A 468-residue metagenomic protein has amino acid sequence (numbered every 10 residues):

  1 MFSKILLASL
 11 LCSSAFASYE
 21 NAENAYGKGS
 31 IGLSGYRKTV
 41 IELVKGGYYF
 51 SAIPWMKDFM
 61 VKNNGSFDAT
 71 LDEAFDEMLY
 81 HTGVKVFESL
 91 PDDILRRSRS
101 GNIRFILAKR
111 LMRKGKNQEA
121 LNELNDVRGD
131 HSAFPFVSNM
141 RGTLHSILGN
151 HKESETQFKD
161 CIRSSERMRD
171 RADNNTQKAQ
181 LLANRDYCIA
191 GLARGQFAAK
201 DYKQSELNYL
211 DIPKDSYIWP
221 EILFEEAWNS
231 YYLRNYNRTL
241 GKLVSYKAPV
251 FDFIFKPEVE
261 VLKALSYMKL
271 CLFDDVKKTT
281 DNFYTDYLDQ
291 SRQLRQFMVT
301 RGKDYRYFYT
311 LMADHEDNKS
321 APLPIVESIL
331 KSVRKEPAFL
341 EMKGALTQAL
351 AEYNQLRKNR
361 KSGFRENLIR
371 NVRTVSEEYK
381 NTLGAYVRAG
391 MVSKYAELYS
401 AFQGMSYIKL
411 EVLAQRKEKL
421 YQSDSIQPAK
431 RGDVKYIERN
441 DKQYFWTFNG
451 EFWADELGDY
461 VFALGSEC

Functional and structural regions predicted by a protein language model:
E20-G32, E42-D58, N63-F67, L71-L95 (+1 more regions): Extracytoplasmic/secretory-pathway proteins
A22, V40, A74-D76, A108 (+4 more regions): Conserved small-residue packing positions in alpha-helical repeats and bundles
A22-I31, K57-G65, S89-S100, N125-A133 (+4 more regions): Solenoid-like repeat scaffolds
G29-R37, G47-Y49, K62-E73, R96-I106 (+4 more regions): Generic helix N-cap/helix-start motif at coil->alpha-helix transitions
